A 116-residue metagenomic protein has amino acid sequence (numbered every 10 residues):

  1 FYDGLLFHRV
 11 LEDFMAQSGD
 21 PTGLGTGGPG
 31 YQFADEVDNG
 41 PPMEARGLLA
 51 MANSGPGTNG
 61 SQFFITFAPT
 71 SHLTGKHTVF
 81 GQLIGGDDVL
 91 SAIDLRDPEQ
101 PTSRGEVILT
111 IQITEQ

Functional and structural regions predicted by a protein language model:
F1-Q116: Cyclophilin-like peptidyl-prolyl cis-trans isomerases
